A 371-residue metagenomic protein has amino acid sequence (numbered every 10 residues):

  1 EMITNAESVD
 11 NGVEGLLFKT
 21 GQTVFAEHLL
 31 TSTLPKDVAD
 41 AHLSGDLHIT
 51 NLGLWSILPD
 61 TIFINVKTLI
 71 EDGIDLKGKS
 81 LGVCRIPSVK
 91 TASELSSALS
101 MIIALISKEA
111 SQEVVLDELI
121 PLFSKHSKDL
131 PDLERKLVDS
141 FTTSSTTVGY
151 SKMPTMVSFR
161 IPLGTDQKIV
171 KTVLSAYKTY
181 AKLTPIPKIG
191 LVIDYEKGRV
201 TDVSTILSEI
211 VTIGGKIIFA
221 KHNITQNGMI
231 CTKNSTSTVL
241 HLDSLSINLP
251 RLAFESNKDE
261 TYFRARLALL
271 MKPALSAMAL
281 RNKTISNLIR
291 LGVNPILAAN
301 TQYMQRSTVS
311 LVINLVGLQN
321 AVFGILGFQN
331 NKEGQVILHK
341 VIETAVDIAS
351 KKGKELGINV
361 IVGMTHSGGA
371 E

Functional and structural regions predicted by a protein language model:
I3-S307, F328-N331, Q335-E371: Conserved catalytic cores of very large enzyme subunits
Q305-A321: Conserved phosphate/anionic-ligand binding catalytic regions in large, soluble enzymes, centered on
N320-F328: Well-ordered alpha-helical scaffold segments within catalytic/enzyme domains
